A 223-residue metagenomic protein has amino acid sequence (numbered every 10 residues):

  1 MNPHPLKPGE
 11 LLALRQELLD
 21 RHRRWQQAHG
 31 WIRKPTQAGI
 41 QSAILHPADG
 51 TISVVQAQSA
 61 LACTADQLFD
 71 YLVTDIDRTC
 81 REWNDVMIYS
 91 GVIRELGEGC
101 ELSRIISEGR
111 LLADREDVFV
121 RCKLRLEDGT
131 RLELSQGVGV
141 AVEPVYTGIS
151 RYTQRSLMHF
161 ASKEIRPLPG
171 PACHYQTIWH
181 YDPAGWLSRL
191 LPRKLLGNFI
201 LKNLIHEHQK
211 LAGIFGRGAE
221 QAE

Functional and structural regions predicted by a protein language model:
M1-E223: Eukaryotic helix-grip
